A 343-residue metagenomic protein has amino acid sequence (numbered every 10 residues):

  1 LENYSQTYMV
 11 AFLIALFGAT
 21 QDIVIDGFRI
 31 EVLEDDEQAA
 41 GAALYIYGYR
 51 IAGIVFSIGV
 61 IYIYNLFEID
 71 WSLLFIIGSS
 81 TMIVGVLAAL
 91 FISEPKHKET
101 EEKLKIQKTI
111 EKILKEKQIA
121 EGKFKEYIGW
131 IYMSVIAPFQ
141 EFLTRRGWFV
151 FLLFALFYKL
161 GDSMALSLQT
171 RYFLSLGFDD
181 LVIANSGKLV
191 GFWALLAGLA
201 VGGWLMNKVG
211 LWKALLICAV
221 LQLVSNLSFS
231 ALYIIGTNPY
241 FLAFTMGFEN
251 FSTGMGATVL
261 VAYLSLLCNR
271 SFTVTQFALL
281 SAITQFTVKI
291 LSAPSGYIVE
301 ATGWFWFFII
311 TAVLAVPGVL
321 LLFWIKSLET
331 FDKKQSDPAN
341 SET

Functional and structural regions predicted by a protein language model:
L1-E2, V220-T237: C-terminal ends and interior cores of transmembrane alpha-helices in multi-pass membrane transporters/permeases
E2-Q21, T237-A262: Hydrophobic core of transmembrane alpha-helices in multi-pass small-molecule transporters, especially MFS/SLC-type
A39-V60, Y64, S281-S292: Glycine-rich segments within core transmembrane alpha-helices of 12-TM secondary carriers
Y64, A197-A214, V299-E300: Helix-to-loop junctions at the C-terminal end of transmembrane segments in multipass secondary transporters
S72-F91, W306-W324: Symmetry-related core transmembrane helices of the 12-TM Major Facilitator Superfamily/SLC fold
E99-V150, T343: Juxtamembrane intracellular "pre-TM" segments in multi-pass secondary transporters
S167-A184: Short amphipathic helix-loop junctions that connect adjacent transmembrane helices in Major Facilitator Superfamily/SLC
S271-A301: A late C-terminal transmembrane helix in Major Facilitator Superfamily
